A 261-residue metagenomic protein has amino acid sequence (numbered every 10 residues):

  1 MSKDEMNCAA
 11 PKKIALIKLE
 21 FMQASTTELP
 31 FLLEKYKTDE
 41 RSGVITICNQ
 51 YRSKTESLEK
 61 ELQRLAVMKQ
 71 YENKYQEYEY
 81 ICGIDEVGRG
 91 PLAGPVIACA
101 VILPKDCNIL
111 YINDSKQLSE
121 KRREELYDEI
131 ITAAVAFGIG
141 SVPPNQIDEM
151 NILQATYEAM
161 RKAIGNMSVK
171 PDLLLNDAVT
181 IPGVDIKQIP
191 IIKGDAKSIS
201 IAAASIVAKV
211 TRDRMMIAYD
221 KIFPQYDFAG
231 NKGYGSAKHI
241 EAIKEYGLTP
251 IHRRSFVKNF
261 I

Functional and structural regions predicted by a protein language model:
M1-C82, R89-I261: RNase H-like, Mg2+-dependent phosphodiesterase core, and more generally RNA phosphate-backbone-engaging helix-loop
